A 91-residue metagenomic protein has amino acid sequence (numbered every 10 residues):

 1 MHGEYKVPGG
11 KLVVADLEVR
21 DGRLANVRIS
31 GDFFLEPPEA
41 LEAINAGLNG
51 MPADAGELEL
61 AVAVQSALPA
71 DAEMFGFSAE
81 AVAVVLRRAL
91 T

Functional and structural regions predicted by a protein language model:
M1-R23: Structured beta-strand/loop patches that form or line metal/cofactor-binding pockets in enzymes
G3, A15, V27, M51-A55 (+2 more regions): Conserved, well-structured ligand/cofactor-binding cores
V7, L35-E36, F77-A79: Intrinsically disordered, low-complexity regions enriched in small/polar residues
R20-R23, R28, R87-R88: Arginine residue identity/basic-tract feature
L24-A61: A hydrophobic, small-residue-rich beta->alpha segment in the mid-to-C-terminal subdomain of diverse proteins
Q65-T91: C-terminal structural segments of small proteins and small subunits
